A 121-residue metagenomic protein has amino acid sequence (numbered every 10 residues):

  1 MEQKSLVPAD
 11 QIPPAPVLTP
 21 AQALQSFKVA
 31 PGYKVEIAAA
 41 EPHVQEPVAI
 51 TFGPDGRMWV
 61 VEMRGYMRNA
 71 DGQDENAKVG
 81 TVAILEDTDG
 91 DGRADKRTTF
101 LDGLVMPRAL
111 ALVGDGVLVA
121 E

Functional and structural regions predicted by a protein language model:
M1-E121: Beta-propeller domains with acidic blade repeats across secreted/periplasmic ectodomains and cytosolic WD/CNH propellers
